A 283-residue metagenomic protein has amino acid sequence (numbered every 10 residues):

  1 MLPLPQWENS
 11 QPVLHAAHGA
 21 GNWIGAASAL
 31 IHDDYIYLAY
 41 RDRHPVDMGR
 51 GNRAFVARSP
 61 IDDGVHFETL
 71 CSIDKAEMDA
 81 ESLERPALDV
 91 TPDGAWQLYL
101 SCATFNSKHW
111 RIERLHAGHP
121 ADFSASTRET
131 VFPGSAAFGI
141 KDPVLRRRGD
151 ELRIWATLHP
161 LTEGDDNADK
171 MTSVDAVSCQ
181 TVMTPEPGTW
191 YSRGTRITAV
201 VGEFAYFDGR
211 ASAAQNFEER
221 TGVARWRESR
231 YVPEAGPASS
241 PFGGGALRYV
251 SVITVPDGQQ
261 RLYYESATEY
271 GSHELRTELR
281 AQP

Functional and structural regions predicted by a protein language model:
M1-E81, D89-R193, I197-G245, T254-P283: Beta-rich carbohydrate-recognition and catalytic domains
R85: Peripheral membrane lipid-binding modules
V250: Extracellular glycan/ECM-engagement signal in secreted proteins
